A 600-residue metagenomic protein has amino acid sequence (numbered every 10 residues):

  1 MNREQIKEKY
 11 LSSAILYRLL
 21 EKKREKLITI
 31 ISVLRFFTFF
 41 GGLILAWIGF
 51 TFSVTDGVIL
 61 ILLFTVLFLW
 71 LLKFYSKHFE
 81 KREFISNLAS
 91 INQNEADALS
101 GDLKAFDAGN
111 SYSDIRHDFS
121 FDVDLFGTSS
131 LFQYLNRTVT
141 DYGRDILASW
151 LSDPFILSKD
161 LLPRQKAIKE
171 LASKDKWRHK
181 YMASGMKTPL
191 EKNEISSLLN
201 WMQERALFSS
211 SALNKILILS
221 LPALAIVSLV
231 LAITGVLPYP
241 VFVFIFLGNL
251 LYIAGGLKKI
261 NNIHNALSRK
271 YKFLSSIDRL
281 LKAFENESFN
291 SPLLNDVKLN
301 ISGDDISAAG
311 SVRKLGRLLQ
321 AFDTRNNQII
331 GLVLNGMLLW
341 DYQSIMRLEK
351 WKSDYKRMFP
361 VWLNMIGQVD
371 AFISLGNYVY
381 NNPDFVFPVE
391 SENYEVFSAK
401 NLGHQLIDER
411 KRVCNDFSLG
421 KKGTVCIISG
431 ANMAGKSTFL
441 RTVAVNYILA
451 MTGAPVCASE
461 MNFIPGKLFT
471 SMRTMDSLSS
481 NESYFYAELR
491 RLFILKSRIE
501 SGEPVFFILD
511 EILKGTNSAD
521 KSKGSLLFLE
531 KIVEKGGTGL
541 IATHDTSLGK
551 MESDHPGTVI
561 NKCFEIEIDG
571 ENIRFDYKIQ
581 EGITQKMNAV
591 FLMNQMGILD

Functional and structural regions predicted by a protein language model:
M1-A431, T438-L468, R490-R491: Alpha-helical coupling/stalk and coiled-coil linker elements that connect catalytic or binding modules and transmit
L375-D600: ATPase nucleotide-binding head domains, primarily ABC-like/P-loop NTPase cores
